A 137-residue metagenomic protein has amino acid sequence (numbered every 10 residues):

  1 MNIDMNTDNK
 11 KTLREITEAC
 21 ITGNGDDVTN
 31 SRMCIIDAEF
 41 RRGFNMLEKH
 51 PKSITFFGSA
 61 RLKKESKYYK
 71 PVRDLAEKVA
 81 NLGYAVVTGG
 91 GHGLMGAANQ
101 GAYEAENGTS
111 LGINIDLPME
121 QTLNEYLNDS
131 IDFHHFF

Functional and structural regions predicted by a protein language model:
N2-K10, C20-T122: Glycine-rich beta-alpha loop segments
P118-F137: Conserved phosphate- and dinucleotide-binding cores of soluble alpha/beta proteins, encompassing both enzyme active
